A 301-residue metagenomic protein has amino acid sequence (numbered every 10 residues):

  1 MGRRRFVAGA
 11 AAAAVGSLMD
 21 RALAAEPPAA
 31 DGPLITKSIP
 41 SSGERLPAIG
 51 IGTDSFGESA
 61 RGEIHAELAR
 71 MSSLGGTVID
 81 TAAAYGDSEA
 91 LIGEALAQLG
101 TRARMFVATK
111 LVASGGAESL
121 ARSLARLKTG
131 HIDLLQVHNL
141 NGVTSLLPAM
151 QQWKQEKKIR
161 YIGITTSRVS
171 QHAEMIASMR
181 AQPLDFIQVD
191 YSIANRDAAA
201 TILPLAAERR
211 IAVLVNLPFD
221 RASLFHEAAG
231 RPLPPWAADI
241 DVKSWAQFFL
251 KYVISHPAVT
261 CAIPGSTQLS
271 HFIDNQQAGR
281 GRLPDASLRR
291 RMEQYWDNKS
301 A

Functional and structural regions predicted by a protein language model:
M1-A14: N-terminal secretory signal peptides and thylakoid transit peptides that target proteins across membranes
A13-G16, T201-A301: Structured C-terminal cap/extension of enzyme domains
D20-T53, G57, L74: C-terminal segment of N-terminal export signals and the immediately downstream linker at the start of the mature
I39, I51, I79, I92 (+7 more regions): Conserved, mostly hydrophobic/aromatic
G52-G62, A108-G115, D239: Active-site mouth loops of central-metabolism enzymes
S59, V112-D197, T201, A207-L214 (+1 more regions): Glycine/proline-rich, positively charged, aromatic-decorated active-site loop/lid region on the catalytic face
D80-A95: Glycine-rich, proline-tolerant flexible connector loops at the mouths of alpha/beta enzymes
G93-A108: Alpha-helix-loop-beta-strand connector modules within alpha/beta enzyme cores
